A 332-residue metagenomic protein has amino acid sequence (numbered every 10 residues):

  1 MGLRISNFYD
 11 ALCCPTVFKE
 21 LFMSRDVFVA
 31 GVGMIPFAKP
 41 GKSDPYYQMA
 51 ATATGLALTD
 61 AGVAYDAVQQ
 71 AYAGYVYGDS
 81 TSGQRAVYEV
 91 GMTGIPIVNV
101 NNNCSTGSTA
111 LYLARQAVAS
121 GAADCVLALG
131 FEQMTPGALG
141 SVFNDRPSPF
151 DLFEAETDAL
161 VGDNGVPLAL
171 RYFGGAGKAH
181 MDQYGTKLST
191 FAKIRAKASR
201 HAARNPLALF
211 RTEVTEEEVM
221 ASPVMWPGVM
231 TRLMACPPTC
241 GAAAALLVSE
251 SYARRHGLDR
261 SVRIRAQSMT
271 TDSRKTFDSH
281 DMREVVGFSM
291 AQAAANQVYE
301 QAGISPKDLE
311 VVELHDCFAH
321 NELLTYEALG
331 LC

Functional and structural regions predicted by a protein language model:
F8-Y9, F18, F22: Aromatic (phenylalanine/tyrosine) cluster motif
C13-C14: Cysteine-centered motifs
L21-S43, Y47, K193, M225-A293 (+1 more regions): Condensing-enzyme catalytic core mediating Claisen C-C bond formation in acyl metabolism
F22-S105, L113, A176-L188, L209-V219 (+2 more regions): Conserved active-site "lid/cap" helical segment
P40-K42, G137-F143, A203-P206, L258 (+2 more regions): Short acidic, glycine/serine/threonine-rich loops at helix termini
Y75-L127, Q133-Y172, F210-P237, T270-D272 (+1 more regions): Conserved catalytic cysteine-centered active-site region of acyl-thioester-dependent Claisen-condensing enzymes
G78-V87, R274-H280, D316-C332: Short glycine/threonine-rich loop-to-helix capping motif typified by GTGT followed within a few residues by an Asp-Pro
N102-E132, L170-R204, A245-S251: Active-site-proximal alpha-helical scaffold in enzymes
